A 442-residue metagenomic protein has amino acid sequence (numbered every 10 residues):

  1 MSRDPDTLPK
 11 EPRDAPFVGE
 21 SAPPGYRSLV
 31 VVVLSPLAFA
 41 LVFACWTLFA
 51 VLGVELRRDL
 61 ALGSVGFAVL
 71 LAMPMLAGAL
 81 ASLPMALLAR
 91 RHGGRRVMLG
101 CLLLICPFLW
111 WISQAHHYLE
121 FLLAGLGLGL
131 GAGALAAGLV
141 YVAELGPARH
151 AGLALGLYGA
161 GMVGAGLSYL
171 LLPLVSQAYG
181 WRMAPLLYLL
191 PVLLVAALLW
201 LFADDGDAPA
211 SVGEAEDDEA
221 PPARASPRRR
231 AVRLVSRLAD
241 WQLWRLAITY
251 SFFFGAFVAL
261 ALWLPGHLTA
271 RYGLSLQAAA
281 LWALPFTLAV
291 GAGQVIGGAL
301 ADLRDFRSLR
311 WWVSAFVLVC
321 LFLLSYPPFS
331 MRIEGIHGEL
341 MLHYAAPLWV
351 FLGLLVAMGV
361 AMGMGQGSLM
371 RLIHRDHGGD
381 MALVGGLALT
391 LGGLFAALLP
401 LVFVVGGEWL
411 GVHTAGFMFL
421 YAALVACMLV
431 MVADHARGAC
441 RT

Functional and structural regions predicted by a protein language model:
V30-S64, S82, L260-P265, L399: Extracytoplasmic
T47, M75-L83, G133, A165-L167 (+2 more regions): Residue-level signature of mid-helix packing/kink "hotspots" within the transmembrane helices of 12-pass Major
F49-A50, W241-Q294: Extracytoplasmic gate region of multi-pass secondary transporters
L80-L119: Conserved MFS/SLC helix-loop-helix module at the cytosolic interface between two early adjacent transmembrane helices
A124-G161: Cytoplasmic helix-loop-helix junction between adjacent transmembrane helices in 12-TM secondary transporters
H150-L170, L389-L399: Glycine-rich segments within core transmembrane alpha-helices of 12-TM secondary carriers
L157-A208: Helix-loop-helix hairpin linking two adjacent transmembrane segments in secondary transporters
D305-L369: C-terminal transmembrane helical hairpin of 12-TM major facilitator-type secondary transporters
